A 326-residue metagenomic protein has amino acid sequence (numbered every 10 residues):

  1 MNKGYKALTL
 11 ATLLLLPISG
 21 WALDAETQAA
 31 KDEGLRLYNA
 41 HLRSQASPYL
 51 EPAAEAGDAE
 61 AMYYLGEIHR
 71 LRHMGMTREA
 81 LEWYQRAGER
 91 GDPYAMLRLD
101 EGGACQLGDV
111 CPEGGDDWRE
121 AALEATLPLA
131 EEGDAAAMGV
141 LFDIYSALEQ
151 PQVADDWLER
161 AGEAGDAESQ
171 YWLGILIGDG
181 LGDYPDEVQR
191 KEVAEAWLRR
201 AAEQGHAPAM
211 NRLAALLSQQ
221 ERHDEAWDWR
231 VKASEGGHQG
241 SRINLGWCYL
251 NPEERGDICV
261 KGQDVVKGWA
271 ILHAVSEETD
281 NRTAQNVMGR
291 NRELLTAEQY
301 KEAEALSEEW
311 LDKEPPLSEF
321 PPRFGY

Functional and structural regions predicted by a protein language model:
T9-P17: Bacterial N-terminal signal peptides
G20-E67, P316-Y326: N-terminal leader/linker segments that initiate helical-solenoid repeat arrays
A25-E26, L42, E55-A59, R72 (+11 more regions): Short helix-capping/linker turns of helical repeat alpha-solenoids
R36-L37, Y64-L71, R98-V110, G139-A147 (+4 more regions): Hydrophobic face of amphipathic alpha-helices that form TPR/SEL1-like repeat modules and related alpha-solenoid
H41-Q45, H73-W83, D109-A125, L148-W157 (+3 more regions): Structural signature of tandem alpha-helical TPR/SEL1-like repeats, specifically the intra-repeat loop/turn
E51-A53, R86-A87, L127-L129, E159-A161 (+3 more regions): Canonical positions in the second alpha-helix
G162-C248: Eukaryotic tandem repeat interaction scaffolds
E277-Y326: Terminal, low-structured helical/coil segments at or just beyond the last alpha-helical repeat
